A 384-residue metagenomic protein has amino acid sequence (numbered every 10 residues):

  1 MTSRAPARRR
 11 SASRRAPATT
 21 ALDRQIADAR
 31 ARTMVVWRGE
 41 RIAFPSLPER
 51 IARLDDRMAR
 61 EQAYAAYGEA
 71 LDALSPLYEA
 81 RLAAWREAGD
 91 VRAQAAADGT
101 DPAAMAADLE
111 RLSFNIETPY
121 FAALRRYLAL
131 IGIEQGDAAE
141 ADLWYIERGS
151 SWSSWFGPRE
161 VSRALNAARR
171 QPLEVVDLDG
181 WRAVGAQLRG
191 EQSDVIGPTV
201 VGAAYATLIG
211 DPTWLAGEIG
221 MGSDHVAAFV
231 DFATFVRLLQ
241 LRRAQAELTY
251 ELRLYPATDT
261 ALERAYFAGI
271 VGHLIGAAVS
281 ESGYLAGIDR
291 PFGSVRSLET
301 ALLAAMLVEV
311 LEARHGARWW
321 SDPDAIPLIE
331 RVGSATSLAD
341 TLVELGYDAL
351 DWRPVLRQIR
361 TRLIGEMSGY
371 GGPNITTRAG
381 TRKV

Functional and structural regions predicted by a protein language model:
M1, P17, A21-Q62, A73 (+6 more regions): N-terminal maturation segment of proteins
M1-A80, G89, A95-M105, R318 (+5 more regions): N-terminal helix-rich structural modules
P76-G185: Active-site-proximal, well-structured secondary-structure segments within enzyme catalytic domains
A93, R163-T213, T300: Active-site recognition of the HExxH zinc-binding catalytic motif
A106-E117, S193-L239: Post-HExxH zinc-binding segment in Zn-dependent metallohydrolases
G157, V161, R189-V201, V226-R242 (+1 more regions): Secondary-structure capping and boundary motifs in well-ordered enzyme cores
T199-A203, A244, L248, L252 (+2 more regions): Feature representing long, continuous alpha-helical segments
I209, R253-V384: C-terminal, non-catalytic "cap/extension" segments appended to globular domains
